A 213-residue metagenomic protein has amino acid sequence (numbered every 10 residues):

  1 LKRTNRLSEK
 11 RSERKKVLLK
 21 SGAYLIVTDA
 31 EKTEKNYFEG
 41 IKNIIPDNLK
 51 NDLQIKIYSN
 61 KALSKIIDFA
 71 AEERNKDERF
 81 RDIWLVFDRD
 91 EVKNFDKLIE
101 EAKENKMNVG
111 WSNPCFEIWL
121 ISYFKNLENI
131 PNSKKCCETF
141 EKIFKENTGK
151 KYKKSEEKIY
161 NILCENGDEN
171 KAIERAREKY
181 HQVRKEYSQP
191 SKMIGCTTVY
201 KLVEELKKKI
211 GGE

Functional and structural regions predicted by a protein language model:
L1-Y24, K35, E39-I57, N75-W84 (+1 more regions): C-terminal accessory helical subdomains adjacent to catalytic cores in phosphodiester- and nucleotide-handling enzymes
L25-D29: Short hydrophobic beta-strand that contains or immediately precedes a catalytic carboxylate
A30-E34: Short acidic, Gly/Ser-rich segments with clustered Asp/Glu that frequently serve as metal-coordination loops in enzyme
S59-L63: Short, charge-patterned binding micro-sites
S64-D68, L120-Y123: Short, solvent-exposed polar/charged micro-motifs at secondary-structure junctions
K65-R79: Short, basic/hydrophobic alpha-helical segments
